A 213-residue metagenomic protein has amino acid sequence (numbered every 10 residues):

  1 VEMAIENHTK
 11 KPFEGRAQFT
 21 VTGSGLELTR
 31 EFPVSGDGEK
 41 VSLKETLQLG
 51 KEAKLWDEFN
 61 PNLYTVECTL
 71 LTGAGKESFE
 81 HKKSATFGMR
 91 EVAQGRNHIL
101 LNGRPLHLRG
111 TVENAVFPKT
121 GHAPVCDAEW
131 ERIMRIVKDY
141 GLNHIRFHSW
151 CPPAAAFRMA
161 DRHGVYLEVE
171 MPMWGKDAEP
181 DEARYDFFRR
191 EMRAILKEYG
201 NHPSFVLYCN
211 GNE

Functional and structural regions predicted by a protein language model:
V1-H148, M159, G164-L167, E191 (+1 more regions): Secreted/periplasmic carbohydrate-active enzymes, especially glycoside hydrolases
E77-S78, A183, G200: Structural helix-adjacent loops and short alpha-helical linkers that scaffold large soluble proteins
A93-N97, P152-F157, E179, A183-K197: Alpha-helical scaffolding within the catalytic cores of extracellular/periplasmic polymer-degrading hydrolases
V112-V116, M171-R184: Substrate-binding/active-site clefts of carbohydrate-active enzymes
S149-P153, M173-G175, E213: Active-site-proximal loop/turn and secondary-structure-junction residues that shape catalytic pockets, frequently
E191-E213: Active-site groove signature of glycoside hydrolases
